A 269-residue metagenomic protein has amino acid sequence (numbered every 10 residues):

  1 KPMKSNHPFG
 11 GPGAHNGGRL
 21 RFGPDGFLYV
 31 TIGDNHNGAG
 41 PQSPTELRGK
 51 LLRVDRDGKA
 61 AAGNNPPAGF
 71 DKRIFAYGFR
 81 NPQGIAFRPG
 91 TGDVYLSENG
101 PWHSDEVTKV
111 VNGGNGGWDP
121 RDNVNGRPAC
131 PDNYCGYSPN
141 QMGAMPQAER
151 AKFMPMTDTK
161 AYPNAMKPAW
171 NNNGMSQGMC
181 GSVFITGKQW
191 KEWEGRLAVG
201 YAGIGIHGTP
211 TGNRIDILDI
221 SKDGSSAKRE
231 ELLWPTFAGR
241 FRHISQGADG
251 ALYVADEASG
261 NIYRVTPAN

Functional and structural regions predicted by a protein language model:
K1-R21: Asp-box/WD-like beta-propeller blade repeats and closely related beta-sheet repeat scaffolds
N6-H7, F70-D71, F79-P82, T236-R240: Short coil/turn segments at the loop-to-beta-strand junctions that recur within blades of beta-propeller repeat folds
H15-G17, D25, F79-G84, M179 (+2 more regions): Conserved positions at the start
N16-G33, G49-K50: Aromatic- and glycine-enriched pocket-lining scaffold segments that form the walls of small-molecule binding clefts
D25-G26, G92, E194-G195, D249-G250: Short coil/turn segments that connect the beta-strands within blades of beta-propeller domains
D34-E230, V265-A268: Beta-propeller domain segments
S226-A248: Conserved blade-ending motifs and adjacent loop-strand segments that build the rim/top face of beta-propeller domains
S245-N269: Blade-level signature of beta-propeller repeat domains, shared across WD40, Kelch, NHL, RCC1 and BNR/Asp-box propellers
